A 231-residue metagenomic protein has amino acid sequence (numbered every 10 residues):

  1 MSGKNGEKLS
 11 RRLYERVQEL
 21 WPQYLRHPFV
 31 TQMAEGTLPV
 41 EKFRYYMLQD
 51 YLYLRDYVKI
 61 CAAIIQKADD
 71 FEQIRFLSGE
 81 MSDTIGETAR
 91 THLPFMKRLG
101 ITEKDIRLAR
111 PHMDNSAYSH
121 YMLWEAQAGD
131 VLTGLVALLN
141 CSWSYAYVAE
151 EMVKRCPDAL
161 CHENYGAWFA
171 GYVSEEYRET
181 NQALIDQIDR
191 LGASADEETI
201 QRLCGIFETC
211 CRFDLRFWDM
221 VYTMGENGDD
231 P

Functional and structural regions predicted by a protein language model:
M1-R11, E15, E226-P231: Basic/polar N-terminal segments that are highly enriched at the extreme N-terminus, encompassing both cleavable
S2, E72-E179, E208, R212: Active-site-proximal alpha-helical scaffolds that flank and shape metal-associated catalytic sites
N5-L9, Y121-L123, R216-D219: Hydrophobic alpha-helical segments
Y14-P39, Y57, I185-S194: Short alpha-helical hairpin
Q18-Q23, L38-K67, E87, V136-A146 (+1 more regions): Alpha-helical bundle segments that constitute or directly flank the non-heme di-iron/ferroxidase center
Y45-D56, G79-D83, R202-T209, F213: A non-catalytic, amphipathic alpha-helix used as a structural packing/dimerization or gating element in enzyme scaffolds
S174-F207: Long amphipathic all-alpha helical oligomerization modules
L203-P231: Acidic, carboxylate-rich catalytic segments that either coordinate divalent cations
